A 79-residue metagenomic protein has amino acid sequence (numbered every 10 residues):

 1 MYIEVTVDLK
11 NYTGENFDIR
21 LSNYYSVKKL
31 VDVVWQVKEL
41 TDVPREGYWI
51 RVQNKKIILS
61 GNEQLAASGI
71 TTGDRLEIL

Functional and structural regions predicted by a protein language model:
M1-T6, E46: Short structural boundary motif marking the start of a folded domain
V7-N11, V52-N54: Short acidic, glycine-rich loop/turn motifs
N11-K29: Short, contiguous acidic and Ser/Thr-rich linear segments
S22, R51-Q53, L79: A structural detector for beta-sheet-dominated domains
N23-D42: Short amphipathic, charge-patterned alpha-helical segments
Q36-I57: Short loop-to-beta-strand transition segments
K55-E77: Eukaryotic mixed-charge, acidic/polar low-complexity intrinsically disordered regions
